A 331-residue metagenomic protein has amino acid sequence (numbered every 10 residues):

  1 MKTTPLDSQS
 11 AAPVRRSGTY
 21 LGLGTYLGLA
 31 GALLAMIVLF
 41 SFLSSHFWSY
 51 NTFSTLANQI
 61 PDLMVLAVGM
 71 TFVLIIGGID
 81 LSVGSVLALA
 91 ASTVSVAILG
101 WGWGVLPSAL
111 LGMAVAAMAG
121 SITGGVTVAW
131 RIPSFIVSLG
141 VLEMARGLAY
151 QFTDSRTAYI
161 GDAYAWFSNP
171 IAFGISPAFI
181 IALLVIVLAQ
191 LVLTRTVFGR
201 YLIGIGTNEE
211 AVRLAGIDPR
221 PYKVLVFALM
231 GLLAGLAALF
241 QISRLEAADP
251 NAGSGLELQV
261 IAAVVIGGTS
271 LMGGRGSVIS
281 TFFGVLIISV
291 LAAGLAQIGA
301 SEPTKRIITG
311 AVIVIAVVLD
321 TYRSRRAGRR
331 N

Functional and structural regions predicted by a protein language model:
M1-V38, F42, T207, L214-P221 (+1 more regions): Cytosolic-side transmembrane-helix boundaries in multi-pass membrane proteins
Y26-G31, L56, M64, S85-L89 (+7 more regions): Hydrophobic alpha-helical transmembrane segments
L29-S41, M70, R146, I181-L191 (+4 more regions): Hydrophobic core segments of alpha-helical transmembrane domains in multi-pass membrane transport and ion-translocation
A35-W101, G125-R131, V264, G268-V278 (+2 more regions): Single transmembrane alpha-helix segments in multi-pass membrane proteins
G102-L142, F283-G284: Alpha-helical transmembrane segments within multi-pass membrane transporters and channels
W103-G112, A116-T123, F173-A248: Helix-loop-helix "hairpin" substructures at the membrane interface of multi-pass membrane proteins
S134-T196, Y222-L225, Q241-G253, T304 (+1 more regions): Transmembrane helix-bundle core of multi-pass membrane transporters and related energy-transducing complexes
A234, A248-G310: Transmembrane alpha-helical segments in multi-pass inner-membrane proteins
